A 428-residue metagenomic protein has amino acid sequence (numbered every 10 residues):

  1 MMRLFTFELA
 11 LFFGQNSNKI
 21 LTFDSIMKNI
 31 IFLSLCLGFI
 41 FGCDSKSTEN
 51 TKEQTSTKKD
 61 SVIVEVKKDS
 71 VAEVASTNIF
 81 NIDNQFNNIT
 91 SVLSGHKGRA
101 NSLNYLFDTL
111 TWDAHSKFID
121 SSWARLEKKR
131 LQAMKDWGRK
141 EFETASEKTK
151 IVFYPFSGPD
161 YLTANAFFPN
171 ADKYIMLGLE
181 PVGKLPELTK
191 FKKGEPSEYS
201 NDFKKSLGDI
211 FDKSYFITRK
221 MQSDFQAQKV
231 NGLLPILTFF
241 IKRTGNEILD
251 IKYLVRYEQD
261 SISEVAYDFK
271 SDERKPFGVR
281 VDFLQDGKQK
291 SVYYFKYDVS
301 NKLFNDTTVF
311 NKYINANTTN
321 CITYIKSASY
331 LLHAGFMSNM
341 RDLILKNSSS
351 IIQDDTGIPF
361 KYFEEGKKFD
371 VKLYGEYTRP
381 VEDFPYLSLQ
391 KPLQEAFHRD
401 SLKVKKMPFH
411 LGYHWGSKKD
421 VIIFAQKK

Functional and structural regions predicted by a protein language model:
M2-R3, D24-I30: Positively charged n-region of N-terminal signal peptides that target proteins for export
F13-N16, I20: Polybasic, lysine-rich low-complexity intrinsically disordered segments
I30-F39: Sec-dependent N-terminal signal peptides
D44-K46: Bacterial signal peptide processing site
K52-E53, K58-S206, S291-K428: Non-globular targeting/processing and membrane-anchoring segments
S157-F168, I175, K213-P235: Short, thiol/selenol-centered motifs that function as redox-active sites or metal-ligating centers
M176-S223, L249-A266: Thiol-based oxidoreductase modules, predominantly thioredoxin-like and allied folds used for disulfide exchange
K242-N311: Active-site/pore-lining binding-face segments in mid-to-C-terminal subdomains
